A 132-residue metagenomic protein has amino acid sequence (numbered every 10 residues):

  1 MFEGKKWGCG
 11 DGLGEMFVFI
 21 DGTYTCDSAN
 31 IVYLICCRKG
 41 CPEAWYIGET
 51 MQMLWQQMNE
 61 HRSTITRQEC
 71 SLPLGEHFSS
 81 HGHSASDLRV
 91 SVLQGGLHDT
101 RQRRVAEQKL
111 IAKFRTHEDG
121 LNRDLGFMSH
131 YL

Functional and structural regions predicted by a protein language model:
M1-L132: Charged structural interfaces that engage phosphate-rich ligands and support phosphoryl-transfer chemistry
